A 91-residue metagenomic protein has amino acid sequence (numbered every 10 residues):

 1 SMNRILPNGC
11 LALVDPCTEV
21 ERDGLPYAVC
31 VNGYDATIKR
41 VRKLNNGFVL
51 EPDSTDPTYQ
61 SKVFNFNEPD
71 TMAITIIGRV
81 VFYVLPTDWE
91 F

Functional and structural regions predicted by a protein language model:
S1-F91: Acidic/glycine-rich C-terminal interaction modules and beta/coil loop segments that lie outside canonical DNA-binding
